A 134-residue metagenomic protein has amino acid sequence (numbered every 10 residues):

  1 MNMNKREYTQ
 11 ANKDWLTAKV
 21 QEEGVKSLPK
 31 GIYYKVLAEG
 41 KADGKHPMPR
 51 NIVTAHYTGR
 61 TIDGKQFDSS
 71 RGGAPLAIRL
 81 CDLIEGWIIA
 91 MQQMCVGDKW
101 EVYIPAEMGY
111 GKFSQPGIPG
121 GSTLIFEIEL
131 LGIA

Functional and structural regions predicted by a protein language model:
M1-A134: Cross-family detector of peptidyl-prolyl cis-trans isomerase
